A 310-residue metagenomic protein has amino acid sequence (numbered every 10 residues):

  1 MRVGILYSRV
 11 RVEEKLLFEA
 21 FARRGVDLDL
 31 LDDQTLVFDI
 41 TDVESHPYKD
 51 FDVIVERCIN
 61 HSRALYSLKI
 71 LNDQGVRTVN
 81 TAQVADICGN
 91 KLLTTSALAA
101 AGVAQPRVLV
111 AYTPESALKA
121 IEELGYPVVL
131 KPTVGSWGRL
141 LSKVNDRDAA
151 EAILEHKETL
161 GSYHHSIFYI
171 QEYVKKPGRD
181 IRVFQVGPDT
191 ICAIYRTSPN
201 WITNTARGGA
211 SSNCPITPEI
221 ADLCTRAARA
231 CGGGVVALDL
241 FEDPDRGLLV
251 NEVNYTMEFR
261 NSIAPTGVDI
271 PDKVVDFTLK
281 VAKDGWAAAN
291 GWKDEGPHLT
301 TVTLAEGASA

Functional and structural regions predicted by a protein language model:
M1, R139, R179-I181, P188 (+2 more regions): Change "...and in nucleic-acid phosphodiester-cleaving endonucleases..." to "...and in nucleic-acid processing enzymes
M1-V84: ATP-binding N-terminal substructure of ATP-dependent carboxylate-amine bond-forming enzymes
V3, Y7, N72-G75, Q83-Y169 (+2 more regions): Active-site nucleotide/adenylate-binding loops and adjacent lid/helix of ATP-dependent enzymes
E14-F18, L68-K69, T95, L118 (+3 more regions): Short amphipathic alpha-helical segments and helix-helix/interface helices
V128, Y169, C192, V236 (+1 more regions): Protein kinase-like catalytic core scaffold
S142-C231: Phosphate-binding site of ATP-dependent enzymes
I202-V250, P271-S309: A long amphipathic alpha-helix within ATP-dependent nucleotide-binding catalytic cores
N254-G267: Glycine-rich phosphate/pyrophosphate-binding beta-alpha loops
